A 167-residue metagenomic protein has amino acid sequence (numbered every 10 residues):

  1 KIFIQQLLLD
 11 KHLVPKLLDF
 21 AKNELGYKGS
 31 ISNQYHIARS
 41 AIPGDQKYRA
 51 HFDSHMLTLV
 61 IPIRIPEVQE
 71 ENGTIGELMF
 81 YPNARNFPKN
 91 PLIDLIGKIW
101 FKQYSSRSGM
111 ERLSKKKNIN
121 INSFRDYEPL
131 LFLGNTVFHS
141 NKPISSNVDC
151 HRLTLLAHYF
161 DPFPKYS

Functional and structural regions predicted by a protein language model:
K1-Y35, I42, F52: Signature of the catalytic double-stranded beta-helix
N33, H55, T74-G76, V137 (+1 more regions): Residues that flank catalytic or metal-binding motifs in active/ligand-binding sites
S40-P129: Catalytic core of non-heme Fe(II) oxygenases with the double-stranded beta-helix
A41-P43, N135-F138: Short beta->alpha connector loops
T58-I61, N147-P164: A short hydrophobic beta-strand segment most commonly corresponding to one strand of the jelly-roll/cupin
V137-S146: Short beta-strand His + acidic residue motifs that chelate non-heme Fe in jelly-roll/DSBH and cupin folds
